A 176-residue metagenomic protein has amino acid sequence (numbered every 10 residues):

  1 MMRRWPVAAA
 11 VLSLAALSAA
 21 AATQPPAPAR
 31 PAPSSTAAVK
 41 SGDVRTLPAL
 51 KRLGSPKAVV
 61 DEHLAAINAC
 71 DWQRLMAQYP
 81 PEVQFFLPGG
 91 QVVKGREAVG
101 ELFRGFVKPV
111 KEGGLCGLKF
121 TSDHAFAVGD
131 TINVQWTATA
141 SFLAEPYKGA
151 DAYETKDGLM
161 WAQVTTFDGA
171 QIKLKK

Functional and structural regions predicted by a protein language model:
M1-A9: Bacterial N-terminal signal peptides that target proteins for export
A8-S18: Bacterial N-terminal signal peptides
A22-A77, P81, L174: Short, low-complexity N-terminal intrinsically disordered segments enriched in polar/charged residues
A32, P146-K176: Short beta-strand edge/turn micro-motifs at domain boundaries
T46-L47, Q78, V83-K94, K108-G113: A short gly/proline-enriched turn/hairpin at secondary-structure junctions
H63, L75-M76, V83, G95 (+5 more regions): Hydrophobic pocket/interface hotspot
Y79, W136-A140, F167: Short beta-strand segments enriched in hydrophobic/aromatic residues within well-folded beta-rich domains
E101-P146: Surface-exposed, charged secondary-structure patches
